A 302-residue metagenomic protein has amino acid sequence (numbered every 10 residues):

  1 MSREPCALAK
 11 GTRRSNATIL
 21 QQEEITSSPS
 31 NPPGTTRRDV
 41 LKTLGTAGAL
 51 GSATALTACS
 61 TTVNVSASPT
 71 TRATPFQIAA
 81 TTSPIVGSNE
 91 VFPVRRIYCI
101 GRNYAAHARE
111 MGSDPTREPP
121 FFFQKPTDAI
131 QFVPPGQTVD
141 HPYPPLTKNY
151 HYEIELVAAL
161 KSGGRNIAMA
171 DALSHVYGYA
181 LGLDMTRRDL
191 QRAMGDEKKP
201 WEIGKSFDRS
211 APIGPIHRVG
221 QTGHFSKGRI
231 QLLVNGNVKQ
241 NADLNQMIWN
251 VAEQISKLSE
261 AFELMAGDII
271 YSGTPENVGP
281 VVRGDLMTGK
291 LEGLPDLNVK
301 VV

Functional and structural regions predicted by a protein language model:
M1-T36: N-terminal secretory signal peptides
G34-K42, L50-T70: N-terminal twin-arginine translocation
S68-S174: Extended, compositionally biased flexible segments
P69-V91, H107, P134-Q137, R188-V302: Catalytic-pocket segment enriched in acidic/His residues
R96-Y98, P120-F122, E155-V157, G178-A180 (+4 more regions): Structural motif
R117-P119, P126, Y152-L156, H175-L181 (+4 more regions): A generic structural signal for short beta-strands and their flanking turns/coil linkers
K125, I154-L156, L160-S162, A180-M185 (+4 more regions): Short, structured patches in soluble enzyme cores that scaffold and shape functional sites
N166-E202: Hydrophobic, well-structured mid-protein blocks that either form specific transmembrane helices
